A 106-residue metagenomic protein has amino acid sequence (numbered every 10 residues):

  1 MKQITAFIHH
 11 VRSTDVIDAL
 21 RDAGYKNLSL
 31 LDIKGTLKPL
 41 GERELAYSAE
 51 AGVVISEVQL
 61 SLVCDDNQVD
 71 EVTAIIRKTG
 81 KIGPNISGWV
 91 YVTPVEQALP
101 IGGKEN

Functional and structural regions predicted by a protein language model:
M1-N106: Positively charged, small/polar-rich N-terminal and surface patches that mediate targeting and assembly and bind
